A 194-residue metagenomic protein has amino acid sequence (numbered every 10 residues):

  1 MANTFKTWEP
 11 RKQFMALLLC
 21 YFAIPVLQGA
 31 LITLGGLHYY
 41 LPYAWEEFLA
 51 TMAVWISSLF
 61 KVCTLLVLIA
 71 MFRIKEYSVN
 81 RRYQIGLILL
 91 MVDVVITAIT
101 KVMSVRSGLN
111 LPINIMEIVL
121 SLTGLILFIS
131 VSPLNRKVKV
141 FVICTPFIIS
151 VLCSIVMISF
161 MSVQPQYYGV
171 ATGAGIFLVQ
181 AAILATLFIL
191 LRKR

Functional and structural regions predicted by a protein language model:
M1-L68: N-terminal topogenic module of multi-pass integral membrane proteins
M1-T4, L190-R194: Short, charged juxtamembrane terminal tails flanking transmembrane helices
L17-Y21, I85-V92, V140-V151: Central hydrophobic cores of alpha-helical transmembrane segments in multi-pass integral membrane proteins
A30-Y43, T97-G108, S154-Y167: Juxtamembrane "helix-exit" motif on the non-cytosolic side of transmembrane helices
L49-T64, N110-L122, G169-A181: Alpha-helical transmembrane segments of polytopic membrane proteins
W55-L90, L122-R136, L187: Internal transmembrane alpha-helix with an interfacial aromatic "cap," most often the third helix
I88-R136: Membrane-proximal helix-loop-helix units in multi-pass membrane proteins
I118-M157, I183-R192: Alpha-helical transmembrane segments in multipass membrane proteins, preferentially the mid-helix core
